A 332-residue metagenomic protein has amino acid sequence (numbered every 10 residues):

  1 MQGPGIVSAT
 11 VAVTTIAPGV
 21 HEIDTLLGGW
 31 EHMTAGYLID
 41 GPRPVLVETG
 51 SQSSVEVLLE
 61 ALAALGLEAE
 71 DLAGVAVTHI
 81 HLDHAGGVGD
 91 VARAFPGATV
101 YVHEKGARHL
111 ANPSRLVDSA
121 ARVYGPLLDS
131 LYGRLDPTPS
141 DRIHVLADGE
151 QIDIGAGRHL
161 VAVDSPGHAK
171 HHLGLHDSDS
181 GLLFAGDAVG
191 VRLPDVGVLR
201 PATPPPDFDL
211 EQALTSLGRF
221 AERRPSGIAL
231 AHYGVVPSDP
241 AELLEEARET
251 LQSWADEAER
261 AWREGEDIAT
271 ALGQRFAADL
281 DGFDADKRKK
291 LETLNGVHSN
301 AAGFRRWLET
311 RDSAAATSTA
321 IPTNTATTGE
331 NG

Functional and structural regions predicted by a protein language model:
P4-S8, T15, L110-V163, L217: Metallo-beta-lactamase
A9-L65, D71, L175-A185: Conserved beta-strand hairpin/beta-sheet module of binuclear metal-dependent hydrolase folds, prominently
G19, I39, E48, L58 (+6 more regions): Divalent metal-coordination and catalytic microenvironments
S51, H159-D164, K170-S238: Metallo-beta-lactamase
D71-D83: Metallo-beta-lactamase
A85-F95: Metal-dependent catalytic neighborhoods of phosphoester/phosphodiester hydrolases
S238-E249: Histidine/acidic-residue-rich catalytic or RNA/ligand-binding cores of hydrolases and nuclease-related proteins
E257-G332: C-terminal regulatory/interaction regions
